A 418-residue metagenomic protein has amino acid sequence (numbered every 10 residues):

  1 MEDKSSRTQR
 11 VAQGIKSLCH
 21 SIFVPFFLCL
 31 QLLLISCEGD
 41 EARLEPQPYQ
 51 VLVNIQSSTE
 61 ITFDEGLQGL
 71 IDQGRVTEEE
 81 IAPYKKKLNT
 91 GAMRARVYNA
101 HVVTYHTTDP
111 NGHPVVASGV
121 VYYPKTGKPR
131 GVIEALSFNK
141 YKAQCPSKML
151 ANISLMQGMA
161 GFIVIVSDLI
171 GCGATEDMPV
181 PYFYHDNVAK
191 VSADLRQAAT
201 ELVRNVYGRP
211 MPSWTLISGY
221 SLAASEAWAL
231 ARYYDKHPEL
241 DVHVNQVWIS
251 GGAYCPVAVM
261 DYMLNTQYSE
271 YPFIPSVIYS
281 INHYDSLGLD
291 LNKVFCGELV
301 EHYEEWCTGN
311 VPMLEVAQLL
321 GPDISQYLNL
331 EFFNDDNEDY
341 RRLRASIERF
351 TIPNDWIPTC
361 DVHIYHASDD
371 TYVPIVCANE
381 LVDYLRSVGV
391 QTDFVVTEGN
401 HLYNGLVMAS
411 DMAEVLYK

Functional and structural regions predicted by a protein language model:
D40-K128: Catalytic-loop region of hydrolases
N111, K125-M156: Short, surface-exposed "cap/lid" segments of acyl-processing enzymes
Y182-N205: Alpha/beta-hydrolase active-site loop
A198-S269: Primarily recognizes the serine-hydrolase "nucleophile elbow" in alpha/beta-hydrolase and SGNH/GDSL folds
L230, C360, P374-Y384: Short alpha-helix in the alpha/beta-hydrolase fold that links the catalytic acid
S250-D355: Accessory cap/linker subdomain of secreted extracellular hydrolases
R344, Y372, N379-E380, R386-K418: C-terminal catalytic histidine-bearing segment of alpha/beta-hydrolase fold enzymes
I364-H366, D370: Short beta-strand/loop motif that positions the catalytic acidic residue of the alpha/beta-hydrolase fold
